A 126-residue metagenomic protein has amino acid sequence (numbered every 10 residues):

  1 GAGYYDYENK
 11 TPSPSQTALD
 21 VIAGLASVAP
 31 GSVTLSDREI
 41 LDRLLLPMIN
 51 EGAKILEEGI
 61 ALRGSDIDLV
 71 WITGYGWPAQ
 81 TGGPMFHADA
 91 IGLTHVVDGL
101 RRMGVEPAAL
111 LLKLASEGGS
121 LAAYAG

Functional and structural regions predicted by a protein language model:
A2-G126: N-terminal glycine-rich phosphate-binding loop for ADP-containing cofactors
